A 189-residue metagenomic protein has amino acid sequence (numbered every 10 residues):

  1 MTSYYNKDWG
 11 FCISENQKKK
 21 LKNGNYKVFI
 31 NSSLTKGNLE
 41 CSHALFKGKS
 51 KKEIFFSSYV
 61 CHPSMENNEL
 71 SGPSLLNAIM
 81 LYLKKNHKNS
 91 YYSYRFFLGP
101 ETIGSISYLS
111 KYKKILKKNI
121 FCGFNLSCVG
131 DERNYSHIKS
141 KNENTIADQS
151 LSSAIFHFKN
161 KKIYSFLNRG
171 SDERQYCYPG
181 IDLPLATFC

Functional and structural regions predicted by a protein language model:
M1-C189: N-terminal hydrophobic/helix-forming segments and targeting peptides
